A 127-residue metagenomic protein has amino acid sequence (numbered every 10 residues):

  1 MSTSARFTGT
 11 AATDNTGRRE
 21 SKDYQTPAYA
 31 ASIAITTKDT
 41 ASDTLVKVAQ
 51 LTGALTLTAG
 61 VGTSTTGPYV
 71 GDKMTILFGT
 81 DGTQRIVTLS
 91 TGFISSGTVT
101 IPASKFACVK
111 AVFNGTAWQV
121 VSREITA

Functional and structural regions predicted by a protein language model:
S2-L89, V112-A127: Exposed extracellular interaction/assembly regions and N-terminal maturation sites
S64-T65, S96-I101: Beta-strand-rich interaction surfaces with strong enrichment in secreted/lumenal proteins
Y69, P102-S104: Surface-exposed coil/turn segments at beta-strand junctions on protein surfaces, enriched
L89-G97: Short edge-strand/loop segments of extracellular domains
S104-F113: Extracellular disulfide-bonded cysteine-rich modules/repeats
